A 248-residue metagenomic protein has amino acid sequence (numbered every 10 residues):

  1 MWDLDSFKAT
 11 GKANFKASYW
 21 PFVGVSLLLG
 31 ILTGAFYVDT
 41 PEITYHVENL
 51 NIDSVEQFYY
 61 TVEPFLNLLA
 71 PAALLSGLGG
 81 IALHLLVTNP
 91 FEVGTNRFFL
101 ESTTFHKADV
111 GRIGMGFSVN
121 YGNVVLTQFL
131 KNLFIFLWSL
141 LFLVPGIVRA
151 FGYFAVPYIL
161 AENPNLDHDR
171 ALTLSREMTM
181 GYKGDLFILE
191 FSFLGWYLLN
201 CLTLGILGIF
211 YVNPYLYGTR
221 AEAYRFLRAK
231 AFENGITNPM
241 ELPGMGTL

Functional and structural regions predicted by a protein language model:
M1-L248: Hydrophobic alpha-helical membrane segments
